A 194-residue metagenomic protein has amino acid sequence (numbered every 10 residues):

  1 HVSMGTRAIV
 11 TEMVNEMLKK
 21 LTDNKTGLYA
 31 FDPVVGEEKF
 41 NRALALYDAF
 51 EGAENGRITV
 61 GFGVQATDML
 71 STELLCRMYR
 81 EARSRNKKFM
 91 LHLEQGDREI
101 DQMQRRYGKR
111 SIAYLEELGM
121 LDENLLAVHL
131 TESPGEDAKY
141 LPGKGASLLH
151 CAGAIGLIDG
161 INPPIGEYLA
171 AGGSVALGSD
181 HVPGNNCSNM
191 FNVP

Functional and structural regions predicted by a protein language model:
S3-P134: Metal-coordinating catalytic core of metallo-dependent amide/deamination hydrolases
M120-P194: Active-site-adjacent C-terminal substructures of enzyme catalytic domains
